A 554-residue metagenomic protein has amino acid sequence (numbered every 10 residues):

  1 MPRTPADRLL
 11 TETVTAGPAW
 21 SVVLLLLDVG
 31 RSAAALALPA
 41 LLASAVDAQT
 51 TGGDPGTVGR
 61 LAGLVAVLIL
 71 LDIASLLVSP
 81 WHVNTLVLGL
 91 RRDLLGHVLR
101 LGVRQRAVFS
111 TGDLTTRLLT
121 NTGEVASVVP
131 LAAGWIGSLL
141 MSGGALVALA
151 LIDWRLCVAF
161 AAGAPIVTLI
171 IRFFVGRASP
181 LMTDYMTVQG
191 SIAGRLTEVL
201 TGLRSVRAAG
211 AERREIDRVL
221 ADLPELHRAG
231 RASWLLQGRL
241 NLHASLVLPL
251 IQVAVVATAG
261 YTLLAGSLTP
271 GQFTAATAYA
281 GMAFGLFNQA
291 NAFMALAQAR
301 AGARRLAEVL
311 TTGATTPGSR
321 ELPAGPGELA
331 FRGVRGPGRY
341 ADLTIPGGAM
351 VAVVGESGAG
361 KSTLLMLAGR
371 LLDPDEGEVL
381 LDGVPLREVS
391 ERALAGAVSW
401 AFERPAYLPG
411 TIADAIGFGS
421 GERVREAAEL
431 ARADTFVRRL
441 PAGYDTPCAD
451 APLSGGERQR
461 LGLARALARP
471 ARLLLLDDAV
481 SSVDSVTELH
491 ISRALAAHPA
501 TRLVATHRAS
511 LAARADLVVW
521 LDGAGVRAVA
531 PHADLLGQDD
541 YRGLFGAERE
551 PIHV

Functional and structural regions predicted by a protein language model:
M1-L36, D54-T57, S79, L139 (+3 more regions): Membrane-integrated ABC transporters
T11-A19, V103, T120-V129, P180-L181 (+4 more regions): An intracellular "coupling" helix at the cytosolic face of ABC transporter transmembrane type-1 domains
T15-L71, A150-R155, P270: Transmembrane helix-loop-helix hairpins at lipid-water interfaces of multipass membrane proteins, especially the type-1
L24-G30, A37, S44, A133-D184 (+1 more regions): Transmembrane helices of ABC transporter permease
R60-D72, A164-I166, L240-Q252, P270-M294: Hydrophobic alpha-helical segments in the permease module
A211, A283-T311: Cytosolic ends of transmembrane helices, especially the final helix of ABC transmembrane type-1 domains
G369: Helix-to-loop junction immediately C-terminal to a conserved catalytic motif
R508, A513-V554: C-terminal portion of ABC ATPase nucleotide-binding domains
